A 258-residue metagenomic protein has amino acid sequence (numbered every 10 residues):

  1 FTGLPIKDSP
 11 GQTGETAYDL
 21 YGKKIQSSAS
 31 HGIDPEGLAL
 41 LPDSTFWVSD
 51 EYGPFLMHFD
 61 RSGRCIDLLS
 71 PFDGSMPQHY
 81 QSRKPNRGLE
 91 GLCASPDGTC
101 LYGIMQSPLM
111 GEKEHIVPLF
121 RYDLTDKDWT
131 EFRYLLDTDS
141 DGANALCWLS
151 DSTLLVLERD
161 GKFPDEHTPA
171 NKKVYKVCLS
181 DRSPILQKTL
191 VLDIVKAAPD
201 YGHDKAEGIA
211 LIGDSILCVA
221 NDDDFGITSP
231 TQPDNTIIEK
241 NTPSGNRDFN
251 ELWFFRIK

Functional and structural regions predicted by a protein language model:
F1-K258: Sequence/structural signature of beta-propeller domains
